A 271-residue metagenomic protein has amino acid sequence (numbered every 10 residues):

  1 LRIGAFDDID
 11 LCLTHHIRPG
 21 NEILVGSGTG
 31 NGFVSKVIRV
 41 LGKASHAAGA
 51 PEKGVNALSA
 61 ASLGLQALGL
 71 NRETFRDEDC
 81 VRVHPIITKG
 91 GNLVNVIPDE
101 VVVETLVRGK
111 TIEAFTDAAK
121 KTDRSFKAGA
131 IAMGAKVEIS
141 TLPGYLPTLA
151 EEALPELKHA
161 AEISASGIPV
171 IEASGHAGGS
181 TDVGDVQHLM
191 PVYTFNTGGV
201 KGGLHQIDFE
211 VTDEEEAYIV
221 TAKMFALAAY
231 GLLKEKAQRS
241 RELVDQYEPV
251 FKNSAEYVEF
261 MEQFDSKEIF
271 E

Functional and structural regions predicted by a protein language model:
L1-H84, K89-V96, S180: Histidine/acidic-residue-rich, glycine-tolerant segments that coordinate divalent metal ions
S62-E271: Metal-dependent amide/peptide-bond hydrolase catalytic core, centered on the "pita-bread" metallohydrolase fold
